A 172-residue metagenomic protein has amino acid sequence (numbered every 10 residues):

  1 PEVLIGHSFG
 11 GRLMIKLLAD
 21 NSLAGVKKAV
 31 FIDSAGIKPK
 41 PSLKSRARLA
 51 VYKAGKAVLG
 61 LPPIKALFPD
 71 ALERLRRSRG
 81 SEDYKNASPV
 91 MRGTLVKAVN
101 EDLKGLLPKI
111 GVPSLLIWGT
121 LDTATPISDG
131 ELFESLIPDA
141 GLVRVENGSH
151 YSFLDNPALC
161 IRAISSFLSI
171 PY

Functional and structural regions predicted by a protein language model:
P1-S8: Alpha/beta-hydrolase fold nucleophile elbow
S8, R12-L13, Y151: Short alpha-helical segment within the catalytic ATP-binding CA
R12-D20, G25-G60: Flexible "cap/lid" loop of the alpha/beta hydrolase fold
F31, S42, A57-G111: Conserved alpha/beta-hydrolase catalytic His-Asp/Glu region
K109-I110, L116-W118, D122: Short beta-strand/loop motif that positions the catalytic acidic residue of the alpha/beta-hydrolase fold
T123-D129: Conserved alpha/beta-hydrolase "acid-adjacent" motif
E134-H150: Catalytic histidine neighborhood in serine/cysteine hydrolases with alpha/beta-hydrolase-type architecture
G148-P157, I161: Catalytic histidine-centered segment of alpha/beta-hydrolase-like enzymes
